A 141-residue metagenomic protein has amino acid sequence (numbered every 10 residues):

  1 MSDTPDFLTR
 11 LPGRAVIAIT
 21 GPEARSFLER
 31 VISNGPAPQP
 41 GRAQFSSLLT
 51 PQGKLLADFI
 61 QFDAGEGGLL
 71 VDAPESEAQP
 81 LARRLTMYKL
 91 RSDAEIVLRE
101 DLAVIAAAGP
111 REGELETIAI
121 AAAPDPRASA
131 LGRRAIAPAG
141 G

Functional and structural regions predicted by a protein language model:
M1-G141: Basic, glycine/lysine-rich polyanion-binding surfaces/domains
